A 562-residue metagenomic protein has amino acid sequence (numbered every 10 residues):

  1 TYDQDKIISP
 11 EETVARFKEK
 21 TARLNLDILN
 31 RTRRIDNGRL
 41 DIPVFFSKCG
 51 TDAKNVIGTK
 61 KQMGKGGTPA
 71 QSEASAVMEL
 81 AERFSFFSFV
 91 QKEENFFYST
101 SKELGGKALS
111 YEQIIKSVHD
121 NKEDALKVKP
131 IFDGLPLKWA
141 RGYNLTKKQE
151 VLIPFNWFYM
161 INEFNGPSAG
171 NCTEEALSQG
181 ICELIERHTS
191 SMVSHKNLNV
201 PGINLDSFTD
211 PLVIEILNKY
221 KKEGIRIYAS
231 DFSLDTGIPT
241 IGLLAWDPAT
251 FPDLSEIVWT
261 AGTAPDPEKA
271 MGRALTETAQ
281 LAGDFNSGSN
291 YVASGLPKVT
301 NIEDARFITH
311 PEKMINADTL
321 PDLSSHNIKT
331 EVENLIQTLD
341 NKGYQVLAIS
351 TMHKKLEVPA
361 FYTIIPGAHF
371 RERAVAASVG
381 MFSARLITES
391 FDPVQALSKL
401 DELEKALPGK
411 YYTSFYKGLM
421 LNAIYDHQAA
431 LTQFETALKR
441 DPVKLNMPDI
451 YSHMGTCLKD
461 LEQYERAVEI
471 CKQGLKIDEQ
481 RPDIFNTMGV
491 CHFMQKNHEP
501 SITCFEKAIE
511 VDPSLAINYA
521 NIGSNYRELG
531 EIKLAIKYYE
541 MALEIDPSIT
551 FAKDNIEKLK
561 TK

Functional and structural regions predicted by a protein language model:
T1-E469, Q473-K476, D483-V490, I517 (+1 more regions): Helix-biased "structured C-terminal domain" signature
T1-Q4, Y425, E528, K553-K562: Short amphipathic alpha-helical segments
D426-Q433, L461-Q473, M494-K507, L529-M541: Structural signature of tandem alpha-helical TPR/SEL1-like repeats, specifically the intra-repeat loop/turn
K439, E510, E544: N-terminal/domain-start segments enriched in small and hydrophobic, helix-friendly residues, covering either
S524: Electropositive, gly/pro-rich neighborhoods at or near active sites that engage anionic ligands
I536-K562: Terminal, low-structured helical/coil segments at or just beyond the last alpha-helical repeat
